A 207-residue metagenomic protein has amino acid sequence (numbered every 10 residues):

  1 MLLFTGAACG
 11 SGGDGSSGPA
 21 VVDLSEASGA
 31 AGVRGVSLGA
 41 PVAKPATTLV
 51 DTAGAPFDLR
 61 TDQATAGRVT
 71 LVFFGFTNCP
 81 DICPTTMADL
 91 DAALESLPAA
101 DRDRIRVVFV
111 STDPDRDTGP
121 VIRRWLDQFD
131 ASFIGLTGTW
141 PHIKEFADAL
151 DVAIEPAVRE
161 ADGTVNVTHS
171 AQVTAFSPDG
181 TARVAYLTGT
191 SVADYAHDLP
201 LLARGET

Functional and structural regions predicted by a protein language model:
M1-V50, E206-T207: N-terminal targeting signals for export/organelle localization
K44-P45, T70, S170-Q172: Short loop/turn microsegments at loop-to-beta-strand junctions
T52-A53, P178: Short, ordered coil/turn segments that flank beta-strands lining enzyme active or ligand-binding pockets
F57-D58, R183: Generic structural signal for well-ordered beta-strand positions
R60-L90: Short active-site neighborhood of thiol/selenol oxidoreductases, capturing the structured segment around
F76-P80, V110-T112, S132-F133, V184: Second-shell loop/turn segments in exported
T85-F146: Structural microenvironment flanking redox-active thiols in thiol-disulfide oxidoreductases
H142-D198: Thiol/disulfide oxidoreductase modules built on the thioredoxin-like
